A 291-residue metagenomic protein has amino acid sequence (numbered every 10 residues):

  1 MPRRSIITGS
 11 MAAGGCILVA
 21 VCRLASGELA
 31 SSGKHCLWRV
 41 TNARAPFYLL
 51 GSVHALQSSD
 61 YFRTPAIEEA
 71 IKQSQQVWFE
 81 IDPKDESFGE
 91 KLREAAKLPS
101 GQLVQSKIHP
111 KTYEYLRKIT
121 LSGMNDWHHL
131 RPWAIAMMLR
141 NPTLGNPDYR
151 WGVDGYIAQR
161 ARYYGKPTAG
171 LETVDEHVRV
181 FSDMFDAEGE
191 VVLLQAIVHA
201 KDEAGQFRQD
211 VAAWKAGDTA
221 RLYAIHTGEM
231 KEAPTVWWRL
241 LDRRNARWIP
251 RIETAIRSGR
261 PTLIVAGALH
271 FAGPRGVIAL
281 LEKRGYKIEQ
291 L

Functional and structural regions predicted by a protein language model:
R3-I7: N-terminal export leaders
T8-G15: Sec-dependent N-terminal signal peptides
V21-C22: N-terminal signal peptide c-region/cleavage motif recognized by signal peptidases
A25-G27: Boundary at the C-terminal end of the N-terminal hydrophobic targeting segment
L29-A30, K34-L240: Structured, acidic catalytic/metal-binding patches in enzyme active sites
T235-L291: A cross-kingdom marker for long, charged
